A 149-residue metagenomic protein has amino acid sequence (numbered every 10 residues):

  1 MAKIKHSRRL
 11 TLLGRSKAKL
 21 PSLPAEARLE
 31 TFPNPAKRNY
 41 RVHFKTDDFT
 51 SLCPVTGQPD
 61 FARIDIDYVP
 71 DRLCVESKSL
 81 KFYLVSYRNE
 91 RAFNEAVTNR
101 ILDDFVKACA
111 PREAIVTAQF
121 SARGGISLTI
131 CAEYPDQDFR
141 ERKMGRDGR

Functional and structural regions predicted by a protein language model:
A2-R149: N-terminal intrinsically disordered, cationic/polar leader segments that include organellar targeting peptides
